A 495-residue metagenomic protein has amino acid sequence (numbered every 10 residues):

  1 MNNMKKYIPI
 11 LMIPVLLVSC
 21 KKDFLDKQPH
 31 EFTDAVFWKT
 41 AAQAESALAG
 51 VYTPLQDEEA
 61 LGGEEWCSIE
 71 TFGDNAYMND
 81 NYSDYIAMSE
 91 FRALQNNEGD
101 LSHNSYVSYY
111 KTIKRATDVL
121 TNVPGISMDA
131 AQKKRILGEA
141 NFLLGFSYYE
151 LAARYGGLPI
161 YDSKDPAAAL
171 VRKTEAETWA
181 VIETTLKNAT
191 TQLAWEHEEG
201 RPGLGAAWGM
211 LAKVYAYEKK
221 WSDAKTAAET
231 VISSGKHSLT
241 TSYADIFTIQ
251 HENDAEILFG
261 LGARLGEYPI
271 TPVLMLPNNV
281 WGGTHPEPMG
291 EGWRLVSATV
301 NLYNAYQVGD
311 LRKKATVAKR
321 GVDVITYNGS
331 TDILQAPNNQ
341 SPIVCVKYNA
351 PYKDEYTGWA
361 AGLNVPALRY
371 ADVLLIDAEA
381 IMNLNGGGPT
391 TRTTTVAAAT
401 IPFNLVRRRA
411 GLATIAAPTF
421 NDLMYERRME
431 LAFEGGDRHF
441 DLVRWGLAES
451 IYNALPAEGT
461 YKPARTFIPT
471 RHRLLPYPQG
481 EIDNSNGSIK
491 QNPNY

Functional and structural regions predicted by a protein language model:
M1-P29: Bacterial Sec-dependent N-terminal signal peptides
S19-K21, A76-N81, Y109-T112, V181 (+6 more regions): Long, intrinsically disordered, low-complexity segments
K21-S83, K187-T190, R201-Q335, Y452 (+1 more regions): An aromatic- and glycine-enriched ligand-binding surface/loop that stacks and positions planar moieties
E45-E59, Y82-R154, R172, A176 (+4 more regions): Conserved, well-structured interaction surfaces
Y82, A87-E98, N304-Y370: Flexible, polar/acidic helix-loop-strand segments at domain edges
